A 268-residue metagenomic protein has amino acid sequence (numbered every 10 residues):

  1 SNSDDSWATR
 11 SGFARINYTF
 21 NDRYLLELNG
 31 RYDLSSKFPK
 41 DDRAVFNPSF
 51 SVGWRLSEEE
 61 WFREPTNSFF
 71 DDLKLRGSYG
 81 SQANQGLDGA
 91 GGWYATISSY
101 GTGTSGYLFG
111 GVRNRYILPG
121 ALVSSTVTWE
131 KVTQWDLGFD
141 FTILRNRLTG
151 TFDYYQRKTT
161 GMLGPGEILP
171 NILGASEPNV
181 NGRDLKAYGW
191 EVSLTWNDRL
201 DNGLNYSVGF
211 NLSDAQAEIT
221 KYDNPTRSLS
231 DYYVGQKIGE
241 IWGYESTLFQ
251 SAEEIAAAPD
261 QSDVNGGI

Functional and structural regions predicted by a protein language model:
S1-Q250: Extracellular/periplasmic, surface-exposed regions of secreted and cell-surface proteins
E254-S262: Core catalytic ATP-binding domain of two-component histidine kinases
A257, G267-I268: Long, low-complexity segments enriched in small/aliphatic residues
